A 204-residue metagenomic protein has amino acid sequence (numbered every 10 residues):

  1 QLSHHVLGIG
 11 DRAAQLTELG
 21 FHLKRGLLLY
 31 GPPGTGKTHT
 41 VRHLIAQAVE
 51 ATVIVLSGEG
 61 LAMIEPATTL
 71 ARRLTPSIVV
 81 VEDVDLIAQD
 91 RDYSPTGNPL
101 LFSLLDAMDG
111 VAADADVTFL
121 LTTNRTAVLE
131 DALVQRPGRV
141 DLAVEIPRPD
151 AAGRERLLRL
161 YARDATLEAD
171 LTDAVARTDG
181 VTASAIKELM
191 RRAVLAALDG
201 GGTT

Functional and structural regions predicted by a protein language model:
Q1-T172: Walker A/P-loop NTP-binding motif of AAA+ ATPase domains
P147-T203: Conserved C-terminal "switch" segment of AAA+ ATPases
